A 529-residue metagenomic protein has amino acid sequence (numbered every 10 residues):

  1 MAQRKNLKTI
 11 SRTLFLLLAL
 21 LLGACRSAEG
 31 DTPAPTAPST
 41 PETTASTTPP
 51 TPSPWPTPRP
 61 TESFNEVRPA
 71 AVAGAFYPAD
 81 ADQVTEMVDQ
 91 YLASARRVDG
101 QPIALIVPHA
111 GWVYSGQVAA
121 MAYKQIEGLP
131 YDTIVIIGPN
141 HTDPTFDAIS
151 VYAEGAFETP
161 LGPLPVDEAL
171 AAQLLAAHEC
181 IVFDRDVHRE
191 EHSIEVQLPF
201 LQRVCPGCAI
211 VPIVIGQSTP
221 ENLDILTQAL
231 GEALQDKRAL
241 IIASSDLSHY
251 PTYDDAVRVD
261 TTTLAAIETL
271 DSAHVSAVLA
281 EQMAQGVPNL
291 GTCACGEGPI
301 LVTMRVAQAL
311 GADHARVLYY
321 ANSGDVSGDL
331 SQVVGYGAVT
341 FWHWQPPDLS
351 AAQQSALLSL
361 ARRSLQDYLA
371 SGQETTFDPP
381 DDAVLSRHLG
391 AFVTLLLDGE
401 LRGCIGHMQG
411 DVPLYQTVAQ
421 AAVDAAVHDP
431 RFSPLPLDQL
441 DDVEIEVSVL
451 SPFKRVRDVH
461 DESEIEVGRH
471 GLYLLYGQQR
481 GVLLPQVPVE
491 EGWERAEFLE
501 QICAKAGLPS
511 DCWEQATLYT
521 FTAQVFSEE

Functional and structural regions predicted by a protein language model:
A2-L14: Bacterial N-terminal signal peptides that target proteins for export
L21-A24: C-terminal motif of bacterial Sec signal peptides marking the signal peptidase cleavage site
R26-E29: Bacterial signal peptide processing site
D31-E62: Post-signal peptide N-terminal segment of mature Sec-exported envelope proteins
W55, R59-R305, A309-L310, H314 (+2 more regions): Active-site histidine-anchored catalytic micro-motif
P102-I103, E195-L198, G335-Y336, H388-V393: Short glycine-rich loop/turn motifs
R305-S355: C-terminal catalytic "cap/lid" subdomain
P347-E529: Basic nucleic-acid-binding interfaces
